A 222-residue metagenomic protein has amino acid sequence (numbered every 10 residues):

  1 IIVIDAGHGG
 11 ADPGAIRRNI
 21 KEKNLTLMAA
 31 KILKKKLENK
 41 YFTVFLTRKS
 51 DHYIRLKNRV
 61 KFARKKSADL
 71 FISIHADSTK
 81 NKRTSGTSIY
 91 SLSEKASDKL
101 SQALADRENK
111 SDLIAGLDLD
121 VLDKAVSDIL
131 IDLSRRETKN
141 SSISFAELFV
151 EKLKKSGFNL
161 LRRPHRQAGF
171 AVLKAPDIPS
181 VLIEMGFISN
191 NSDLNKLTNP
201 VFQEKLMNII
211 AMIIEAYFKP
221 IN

Functional and structural regions predicted by a protein language model:
I1-K124, R135-L148, N208: Catalytic-core regions of hydrolytic enzymes
G14, L130-N222: Active-site-adjacent mobile loop/cap segments within catalytic or ligand-binding domains
A125-I129: Short, basic/glycine-rich phosphate-binding loops at helix/coil junctions that contact nucleotide phosphates
